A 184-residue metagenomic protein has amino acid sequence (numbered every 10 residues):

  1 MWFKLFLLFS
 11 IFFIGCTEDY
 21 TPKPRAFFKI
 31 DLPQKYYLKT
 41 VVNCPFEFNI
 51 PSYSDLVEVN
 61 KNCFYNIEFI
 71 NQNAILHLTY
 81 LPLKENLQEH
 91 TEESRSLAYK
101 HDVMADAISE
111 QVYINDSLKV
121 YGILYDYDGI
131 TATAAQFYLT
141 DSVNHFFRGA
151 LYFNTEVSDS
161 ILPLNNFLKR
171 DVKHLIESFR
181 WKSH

Functional and structural regions predicted by a protein language model:
M1-L8: Sec-dependent signal peptide recognition, specifically the positively charged N-region followed immediately by
F3, P33-L38, S117-D126: Short, hydrophobic/aromatic-rich segments at coil-to-beta transitions
F12-G15: C-terminal motif of bacterial Sec signal peptides marking the signal peptidase cleavage site
T17-K23: Bacterial lipoprotein signal-peptidase II cleavage site
P24-C44: Post-signal peptide N-terminal segment of mature Sec-exported envelope proteins
V42-S96: Secretory pathway targeting signatures of secreted, lumenal, and periplasmic proteins
N49-V59, H101-N115: Short secondary-structure junctions
Q111-H184: Short, well-structured beta-strand
